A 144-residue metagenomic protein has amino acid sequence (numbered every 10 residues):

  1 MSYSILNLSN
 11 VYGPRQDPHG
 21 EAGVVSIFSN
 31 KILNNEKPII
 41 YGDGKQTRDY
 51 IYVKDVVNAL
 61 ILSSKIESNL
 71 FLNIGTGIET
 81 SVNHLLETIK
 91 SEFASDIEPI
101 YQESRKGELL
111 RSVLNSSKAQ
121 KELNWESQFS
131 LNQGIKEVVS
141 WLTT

Functional and structural regions predicted by a protein language model:
S2: Short, small/polar-rich loop/turn modules that mediate ligand/substrate recognition or access, typified
I5, V11-P14, N30-T144: C-terminal substrate-binding subdomain of Rossmann-fold SDR/epimerase-dehydratase oxidoreductases
R15-G20: Short, solvent-exposed loop/turn segments at secondary-structure boundaries
